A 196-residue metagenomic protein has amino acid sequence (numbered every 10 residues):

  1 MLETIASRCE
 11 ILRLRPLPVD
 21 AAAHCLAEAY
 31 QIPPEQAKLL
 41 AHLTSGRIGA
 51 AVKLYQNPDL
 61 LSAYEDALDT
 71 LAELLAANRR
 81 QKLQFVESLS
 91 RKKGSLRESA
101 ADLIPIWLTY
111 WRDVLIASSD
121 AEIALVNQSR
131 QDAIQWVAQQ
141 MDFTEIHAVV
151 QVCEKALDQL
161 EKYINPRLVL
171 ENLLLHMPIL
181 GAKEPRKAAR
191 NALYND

Functional and structural regions predicted by a protein language model:
M1-I106, A117-A124, D132-D196: Charged, glycine-rich active-site and insertion segments that engage polyanionic ligands
W107-L108, R112: Hydrophobic, amphipathic alpha-helical faces that serve as interaction scaffolds
